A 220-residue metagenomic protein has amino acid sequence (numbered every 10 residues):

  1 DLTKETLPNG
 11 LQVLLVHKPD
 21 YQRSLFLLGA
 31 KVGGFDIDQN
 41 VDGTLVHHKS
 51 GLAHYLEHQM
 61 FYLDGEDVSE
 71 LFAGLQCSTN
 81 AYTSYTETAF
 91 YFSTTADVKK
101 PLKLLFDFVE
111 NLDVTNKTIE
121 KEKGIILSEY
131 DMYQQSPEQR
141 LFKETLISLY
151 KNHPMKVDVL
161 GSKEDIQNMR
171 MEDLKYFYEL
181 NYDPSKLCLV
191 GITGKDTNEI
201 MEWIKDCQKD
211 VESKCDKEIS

Functional and structural regions predicted by a protein language model:
D1-V68, K175-S220: His/Glu-rich zincin catalytic helix
A30, F61-F177, N198, D206 (+1 more regions): Acidic/histidine-enriched segments that form metal/cofactor-coordinating and catalytic pocket/exosite environments
